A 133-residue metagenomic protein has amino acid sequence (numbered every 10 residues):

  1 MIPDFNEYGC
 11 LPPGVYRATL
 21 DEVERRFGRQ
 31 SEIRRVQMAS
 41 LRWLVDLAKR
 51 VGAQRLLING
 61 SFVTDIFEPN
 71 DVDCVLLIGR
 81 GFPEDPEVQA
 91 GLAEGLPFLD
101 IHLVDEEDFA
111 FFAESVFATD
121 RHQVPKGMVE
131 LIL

Functional and structural regions predicted by a protein language model:
M1-R55, V63-P69, I78-L133: Catalytic core of pol beta-like nucleotidyltransferases
C74: Structural signature of FAD isoalloxazine-binding scaffolds in flavoprotein oxidoreductases
